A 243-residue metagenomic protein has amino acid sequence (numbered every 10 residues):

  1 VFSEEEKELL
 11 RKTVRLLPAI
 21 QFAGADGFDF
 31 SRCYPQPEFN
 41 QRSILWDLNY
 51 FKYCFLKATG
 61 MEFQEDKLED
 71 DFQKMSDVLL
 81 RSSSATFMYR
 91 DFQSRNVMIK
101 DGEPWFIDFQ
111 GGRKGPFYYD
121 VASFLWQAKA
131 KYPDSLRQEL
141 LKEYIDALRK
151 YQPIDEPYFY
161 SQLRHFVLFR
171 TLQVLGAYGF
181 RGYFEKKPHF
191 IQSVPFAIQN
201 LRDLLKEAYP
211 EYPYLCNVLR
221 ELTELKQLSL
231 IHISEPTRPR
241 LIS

Functional and structural regions predicted by a protein language model:
V1-E8, R32, A58-F63, A130-Y132 (+1 more regions): Short, polar/flexible loop-turn hinges at active-site or ligand-entry regions and domain interfaces
V1-F39, I44-W46, K57: ATP-binding pocket architecture of kinase catalytic cores
L9, S43, S84, Y89 (+2 more regions): Secondary-structure capping and boundary motifs in well-ordered enzyme cores
I20-Q21, M75-V121, A128-Y132: Active-site acidic catalytic loop and adjacent metal/ATP-binding pocket of ATP-dependent phosphoryl transfer enzymes
P35-S76, L205: Active-site catalytic-loop/activation-segment of kinase and kinase-like phosphoryl-transfer enzymes
N49-A58, F117-P153, H165-E185, A197-L205: Active-site activation/catalytic loop segments of kinase-like enzymes and analogous catalytic loops in related
G176-L230, S234: ATP/Mg2+ or Mg2+-diphosphate-binding catalytic cores that bind nucleotide phosphates or diphosphates via glycine-rich
I231-S243: Single conserved hydrophobic/aromatic residue that forms the stacking wall/gate of nucleotide- or nucleobase-binding
